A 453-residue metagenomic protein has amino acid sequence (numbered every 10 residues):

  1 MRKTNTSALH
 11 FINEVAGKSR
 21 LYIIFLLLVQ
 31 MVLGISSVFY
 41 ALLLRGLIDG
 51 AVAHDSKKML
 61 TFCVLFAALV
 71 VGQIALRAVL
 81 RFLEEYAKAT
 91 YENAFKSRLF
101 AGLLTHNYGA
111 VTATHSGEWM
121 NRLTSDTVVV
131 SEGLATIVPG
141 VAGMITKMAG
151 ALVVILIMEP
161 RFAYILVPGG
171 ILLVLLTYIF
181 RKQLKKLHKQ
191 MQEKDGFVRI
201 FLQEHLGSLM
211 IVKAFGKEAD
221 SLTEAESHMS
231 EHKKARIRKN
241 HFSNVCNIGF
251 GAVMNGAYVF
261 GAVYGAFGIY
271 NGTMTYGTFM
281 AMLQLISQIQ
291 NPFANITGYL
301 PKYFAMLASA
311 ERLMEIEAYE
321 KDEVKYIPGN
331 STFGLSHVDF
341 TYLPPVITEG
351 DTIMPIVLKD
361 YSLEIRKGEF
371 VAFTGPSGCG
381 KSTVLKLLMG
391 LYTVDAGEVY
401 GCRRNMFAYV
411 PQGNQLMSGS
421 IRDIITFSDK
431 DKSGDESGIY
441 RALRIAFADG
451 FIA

Functional and structural regions predicted by a protein language model:
E14-R20, Y108-G109, S125-L134, V138 (+6 more regions): An intracellular "coupling" helix at the cytosolic face of ABC transporter transmembrane type-1 domains
L21-L76, L156-R161, G272-Y276, E349-G350: Transmembrane helix-loop-helix hairpins at lipid-water interfaces of multipass membrane proteins, especially the type-1
L28, V32, S36-Y40, A53-S56 (+4 more regions): Hydrophobic alpha-helical transmembrane segments of ABC transporter permease domains
S37-D49, L69-S116, M120, T124 (+10 more regions): Juxtamembrane helix-loop junctions of ABC transporter transmembrane domains
K217, H241, Y258, L285-I316: Cytosolic ends of transmembrane helices, especially the final helix of ABC transmembrane type-1 domains
L343-V346, N414-A453: Conserved "ABC signature" C-loop
T374-P376: The feature captures the beta-strand-to-loop junction immediately N-terminal to the Walker
M389: Helix-to-loop junction immediately C-terminal to a conserved catalytic motif
